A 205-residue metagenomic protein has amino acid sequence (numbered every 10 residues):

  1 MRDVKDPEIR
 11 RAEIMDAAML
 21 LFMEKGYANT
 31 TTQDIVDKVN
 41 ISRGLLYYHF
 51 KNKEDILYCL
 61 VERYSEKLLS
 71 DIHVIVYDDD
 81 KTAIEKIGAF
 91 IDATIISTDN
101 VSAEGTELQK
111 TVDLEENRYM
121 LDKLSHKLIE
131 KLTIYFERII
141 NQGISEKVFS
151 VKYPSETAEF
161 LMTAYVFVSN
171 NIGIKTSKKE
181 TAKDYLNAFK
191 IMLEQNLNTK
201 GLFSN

Functional and structural regions predicted by a protein language model:
M1-I9, N205: N-terminal intrinsically disordered/low-complexity leader segments
R2, E13, L21-D55, C59-R63: Helix-turn-helix
E24-A28, D79, E146: Short coil/turn segments at alpha/beta junctions that flank glycine-rich nucleotide-binding fingerprints
C59, R63, H73-E104, A158-L161 (+1 more regions): Hydrophobic alpha-helical connector segments
I75, D79, G105-D113, I172-T176: Secondary-structure edge/capping motif, primarily at the C-terminal ends of alpha-helices and the immediately following
I84-G88, L124-L128, I144-F160, E180-D184: All-alpha amphipathic helical-bundle segments outside canonical DNA-binding/catalytic cores that form hydrophobic
A89, A93-I96, I134-E146, T163-A164 (+1 more regions): C-terminal peripheral helix-coil segments that are non-catalytic and often amphipathic
I95, D99-E137, S145: Short secondary-structure transition hinges
